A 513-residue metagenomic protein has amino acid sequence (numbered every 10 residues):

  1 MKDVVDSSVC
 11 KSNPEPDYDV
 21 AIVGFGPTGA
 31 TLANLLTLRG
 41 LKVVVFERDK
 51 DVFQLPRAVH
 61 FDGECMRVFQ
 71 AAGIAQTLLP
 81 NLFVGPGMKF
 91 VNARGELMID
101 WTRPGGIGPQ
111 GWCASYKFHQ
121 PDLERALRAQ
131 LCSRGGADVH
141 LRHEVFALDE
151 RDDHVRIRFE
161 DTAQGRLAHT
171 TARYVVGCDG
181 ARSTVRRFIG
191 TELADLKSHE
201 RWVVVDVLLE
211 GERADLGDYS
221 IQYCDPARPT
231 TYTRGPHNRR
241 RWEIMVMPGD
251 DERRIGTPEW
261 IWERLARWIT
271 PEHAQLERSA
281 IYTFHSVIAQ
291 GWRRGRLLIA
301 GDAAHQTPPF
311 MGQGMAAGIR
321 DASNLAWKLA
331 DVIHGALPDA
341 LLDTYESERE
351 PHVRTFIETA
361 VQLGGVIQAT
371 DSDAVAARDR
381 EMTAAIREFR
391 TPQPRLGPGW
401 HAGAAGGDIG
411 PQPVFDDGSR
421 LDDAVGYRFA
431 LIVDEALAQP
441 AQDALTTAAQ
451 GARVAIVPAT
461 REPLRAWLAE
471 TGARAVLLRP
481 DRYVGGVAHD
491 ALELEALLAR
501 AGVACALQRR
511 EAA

Functional and structural regions predicted by a protein language model:
K2-D19, V23, L38-R39, R48 (+8 more regions): Helical substrate-recognition/capping region of FAD-dependent monooxygenase/halogenase enzymes
P16-Y18, Q164-Y174: Core beta-strand elements of the Rossmann-like FAD/NAD(P) dinucleotide-binding domain in flavoenzyme oxidoreductases
G29-A30: N-terminal Rossmann-fold NAD(P) dinucleotide-binding loop
T37-R57: Glycine-rich FAD pyrophosphate-binding loop
R57, D62-Q130: Active-site-adjacent segment of FAD-dependent monooxygenases/related oxidoreductases
P80, A129, H154, Y174 (+1 more regions): Conserved FAD-binding catalytic core of PHBH/FMO-like flavoproteins
L141-V155: A conserved short coil-to-beta-strand element within the FAD-binding core of flavoproteins
D225-D371: Internal nucleotide-binding/catalytic subdomain
